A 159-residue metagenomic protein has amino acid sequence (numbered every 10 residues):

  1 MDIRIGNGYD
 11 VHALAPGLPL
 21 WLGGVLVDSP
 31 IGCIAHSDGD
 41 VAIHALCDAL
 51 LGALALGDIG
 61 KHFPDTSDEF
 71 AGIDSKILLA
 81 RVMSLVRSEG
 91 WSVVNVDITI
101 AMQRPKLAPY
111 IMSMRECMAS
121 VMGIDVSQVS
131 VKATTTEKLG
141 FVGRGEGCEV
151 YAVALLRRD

Functional and structural regions predicted by a protein language model:
D2-M112, M122: RNase III-family endoribonuclease catalytic core
G6-G8, E137-G140: Glycine-rich, charged/polar anion/phosphate-binding loops that engage phosphate groups from diverse ligands
A108-P109, K138-V142: Short active-site-adjacent structural elements
I111-R115, R144: Short, low-complexity, polybasic intrinsically disordered segments
M118: Glycine-rich, mobile lid/loop segments that gate access to catalytic sites or pores
D125-Q128: Short acidic capping loops at alpha-helix termini that bridge into adjacent secondary structure
V131-T135: Pyridoxal 5′-phosphate
V142-D159: C-terminal edge-of-domain segments
